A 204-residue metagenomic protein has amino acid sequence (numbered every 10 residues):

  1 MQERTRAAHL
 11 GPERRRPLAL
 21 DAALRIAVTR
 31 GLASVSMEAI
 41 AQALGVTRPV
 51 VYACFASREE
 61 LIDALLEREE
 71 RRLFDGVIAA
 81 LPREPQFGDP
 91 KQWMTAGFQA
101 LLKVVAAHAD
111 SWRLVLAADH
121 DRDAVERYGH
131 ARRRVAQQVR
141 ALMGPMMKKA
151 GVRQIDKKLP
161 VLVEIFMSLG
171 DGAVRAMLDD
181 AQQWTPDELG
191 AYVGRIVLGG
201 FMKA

Functional and structural regions predicted by a protein language model:
M1-R14, Q154: N-terminal intrinsically disordered/low-complexity leader segments
R15-L24, I40, L65-E69, L73 (+2 more regions): Generic hydrophobic, amphipathic alpha-helix propensity
L18, I26-E60, A64: Helix-turn-helix
A22-I26, A100, V104, Q138: Short amphipathic alpha-helical elements of helix-turn-helix/winged-helix folds
A64, I78-A107, L162-F166, G190: Hydrophobic alpha-helical connector segments
R71-D75, V104, D123-K149, P160-S168 (+2 more regions): Amphipathic alpha-helical packing segments from all-alpha helical-bundle domains
L102, Q154-D179, D187-G200: Hydrophobic alpha-helical segments that form the core of small-molecule binding pockets and/or dimer interfaces
V105-E126, R175-L178: Amphipathic alpha-helical segments used for helix-helix packing
